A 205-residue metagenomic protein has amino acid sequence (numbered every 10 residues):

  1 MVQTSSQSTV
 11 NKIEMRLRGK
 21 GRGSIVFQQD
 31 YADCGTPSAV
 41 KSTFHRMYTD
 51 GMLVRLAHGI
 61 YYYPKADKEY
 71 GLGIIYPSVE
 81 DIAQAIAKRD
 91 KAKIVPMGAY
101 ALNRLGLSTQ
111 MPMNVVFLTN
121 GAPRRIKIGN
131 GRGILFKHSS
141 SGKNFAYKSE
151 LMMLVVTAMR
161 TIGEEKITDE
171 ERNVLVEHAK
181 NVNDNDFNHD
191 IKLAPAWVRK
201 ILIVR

Functional and structural regions predicted by a protein language model:
V2-A85: Short beta-edge/loop segments at beta->alpha junctions of small alpha/beta modules that act as binding/recognition
Q28, N114, E170-E171: Short coil/turn segments at secondary-structure boundaries
V40, M97-G98, L151: Amphipathic alpha-helical interface surfaces
L56-G59, A92-I128, G133: Short gly/ser-rich loop at a beta-strand->alpha-helix junction or flexible surface loop bordering the NTP-binding
I82-Q84, G133-S140: Short amphipathic alpha-helical segments and their helix-coil junctions
Q84-I86, M97-Y100, T157, T161-E165: Positively charged, aromatic-accented nucleic-acid-binding surfaces
R89: Basic nucleic-acid-binding interfaces
H138-R205: Hydrophobic alpha-helical interaction segments
